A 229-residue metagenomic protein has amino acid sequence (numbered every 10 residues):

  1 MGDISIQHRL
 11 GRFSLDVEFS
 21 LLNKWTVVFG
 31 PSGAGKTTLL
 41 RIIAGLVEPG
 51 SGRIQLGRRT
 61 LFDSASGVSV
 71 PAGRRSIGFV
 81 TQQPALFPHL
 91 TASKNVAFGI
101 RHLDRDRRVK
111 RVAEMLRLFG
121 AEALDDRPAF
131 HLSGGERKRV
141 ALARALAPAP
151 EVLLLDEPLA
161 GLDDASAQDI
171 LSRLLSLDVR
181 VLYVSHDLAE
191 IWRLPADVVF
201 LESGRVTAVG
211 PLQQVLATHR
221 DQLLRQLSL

Functional and structural regions predicted by a protein language model:
R59-S64, R107-L124: Conserved ABC ATPase "signature" region
L61-G78, H102: ABC ATPase NBD coupling module
P128-L132, E136: Conserved ABC ATPase signature
L153-D156: Catalytic Walker B motif of ABC-type/P-loop ATPase nucleotide-binding domains
V179-V184: Conserved H-loop
I191-R193: A short, surface-exposed alpha-helical micro-motif characterized by mixed small hydrophobic and charged/polar residues
